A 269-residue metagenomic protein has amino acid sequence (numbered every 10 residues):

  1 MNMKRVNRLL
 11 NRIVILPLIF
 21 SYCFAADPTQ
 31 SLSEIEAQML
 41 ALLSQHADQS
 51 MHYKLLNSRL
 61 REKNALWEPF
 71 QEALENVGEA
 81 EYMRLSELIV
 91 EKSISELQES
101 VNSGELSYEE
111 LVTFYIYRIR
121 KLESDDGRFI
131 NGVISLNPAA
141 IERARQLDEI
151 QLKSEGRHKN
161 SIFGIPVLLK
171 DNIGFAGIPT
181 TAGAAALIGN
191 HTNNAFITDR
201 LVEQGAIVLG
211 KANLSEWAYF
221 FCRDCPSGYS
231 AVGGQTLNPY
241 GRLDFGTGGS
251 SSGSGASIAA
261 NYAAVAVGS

Functional and structural regions predicted by a protein language model:
M1-N2, S21, V267: Short intrinsically disordered, low-complexity coil segments enriched in acidic
N2-I13: Bacterial N-terminal signal peptides that target proteins for export
R12-S21: Bacterial N-terminal signal peptides
V14-I15, S86, S100, G246: Generic anion/oxyanion-binding catalytic loop in active/binding sites
Y22-A26: Non-catalytic N-terminal targeting/anchoring module and adjacent flexible stem/linker that precedes the structured
D27-T181, A185-L187, W217-Y219: Short, well-ordered alpha-helical
D125, S161-S269: Short glycine/serine-rich loop/turn segments
